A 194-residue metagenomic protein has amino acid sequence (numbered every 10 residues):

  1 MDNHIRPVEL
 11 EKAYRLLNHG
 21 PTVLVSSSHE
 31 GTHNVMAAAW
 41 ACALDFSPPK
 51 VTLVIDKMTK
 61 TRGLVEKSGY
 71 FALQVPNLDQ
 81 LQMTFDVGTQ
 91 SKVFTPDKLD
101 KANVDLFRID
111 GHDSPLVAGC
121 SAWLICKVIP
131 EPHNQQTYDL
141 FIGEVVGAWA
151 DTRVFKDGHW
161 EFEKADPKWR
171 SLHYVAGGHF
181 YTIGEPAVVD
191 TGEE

Functional and structural regions predicted by a protein language model:
M1-E194: Basic, polyanion-binding surface patches
